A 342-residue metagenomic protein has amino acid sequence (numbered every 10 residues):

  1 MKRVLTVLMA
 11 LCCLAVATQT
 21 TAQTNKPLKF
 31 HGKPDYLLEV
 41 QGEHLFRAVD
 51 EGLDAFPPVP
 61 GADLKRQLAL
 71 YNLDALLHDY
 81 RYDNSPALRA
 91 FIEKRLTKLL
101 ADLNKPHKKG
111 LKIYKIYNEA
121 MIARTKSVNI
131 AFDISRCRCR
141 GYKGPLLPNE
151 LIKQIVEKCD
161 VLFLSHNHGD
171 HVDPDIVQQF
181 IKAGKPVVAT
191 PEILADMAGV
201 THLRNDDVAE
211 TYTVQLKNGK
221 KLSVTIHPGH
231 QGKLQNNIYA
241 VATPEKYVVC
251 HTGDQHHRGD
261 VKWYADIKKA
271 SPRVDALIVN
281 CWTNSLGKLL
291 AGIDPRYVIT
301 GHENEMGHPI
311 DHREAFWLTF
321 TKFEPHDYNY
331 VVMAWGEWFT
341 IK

Functional and structural regions predicted by a protein language model:
M1-Q23: Bacterial Sec-dependent N-terminal signal peptides
A22-Y36, G199-S223, W263, A291-K342: Binuclear metal-ion centers of metallo-dependent hydrolases, dominated by the metallo-beta-lactamase
Q23-G61, R89-G110, I116, A120-F163 (+3 more regions): Pre-active-site segment of Zn-dependent metallo-hydrolases
R89-K108, V188-Y247, E324-F339: Metallo-beta-lactamase
F132-D133, K158-D170, V188-E192, V249-Q255 (+4 more regions): Active-site neighborhood of phospho(di)ester-bond hydrolases with catalytic His/Asp-centered motifs
C139, N167-V172, L194-M197, E210-Y212 (+5 more regions): Active-site environment of divalent metal-dependent phosphoester hydrolases
N149-E210: Active-site HxH/HxHxD metal-binding segment of metal-dependent hydrolases
D175, H227-D294: Active-site-proximal loop/helix segments of hydrolase catalytic cores
